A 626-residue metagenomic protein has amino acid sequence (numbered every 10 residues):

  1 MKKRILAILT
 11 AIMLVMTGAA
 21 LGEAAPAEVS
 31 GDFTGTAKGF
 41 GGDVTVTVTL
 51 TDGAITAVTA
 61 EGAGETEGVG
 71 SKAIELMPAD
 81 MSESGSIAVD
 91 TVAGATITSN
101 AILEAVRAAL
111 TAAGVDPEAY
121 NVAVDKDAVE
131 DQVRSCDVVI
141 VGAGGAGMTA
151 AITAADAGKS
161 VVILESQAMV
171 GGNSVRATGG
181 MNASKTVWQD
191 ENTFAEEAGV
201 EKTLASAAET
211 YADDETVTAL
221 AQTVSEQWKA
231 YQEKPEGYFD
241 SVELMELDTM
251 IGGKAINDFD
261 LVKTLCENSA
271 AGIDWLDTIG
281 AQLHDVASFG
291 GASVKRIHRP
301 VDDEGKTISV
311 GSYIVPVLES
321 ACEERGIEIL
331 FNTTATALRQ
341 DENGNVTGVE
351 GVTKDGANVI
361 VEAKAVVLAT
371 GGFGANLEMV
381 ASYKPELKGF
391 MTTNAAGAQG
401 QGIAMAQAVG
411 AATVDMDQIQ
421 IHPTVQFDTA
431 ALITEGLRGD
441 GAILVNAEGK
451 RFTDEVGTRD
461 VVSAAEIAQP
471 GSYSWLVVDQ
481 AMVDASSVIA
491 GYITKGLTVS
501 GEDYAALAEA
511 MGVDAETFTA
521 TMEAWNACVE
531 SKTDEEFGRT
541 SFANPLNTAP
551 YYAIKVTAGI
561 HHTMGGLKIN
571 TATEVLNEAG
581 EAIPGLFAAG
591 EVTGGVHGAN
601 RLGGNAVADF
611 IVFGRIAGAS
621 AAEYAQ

Functional and structural regions predicted by a protein language model:
P26-D125: Active-site- and interface-proximal helix/loop "cap" or "latch" segments in soluble metabolic and energy-transducing
E83, A93, P470-I554, S620 (+1 more regions): Helix-rich C-terminal "cap"/substrate-channel and partner-interaction subdomain that packs against the flavin-binding
A128-A146, V162: Beta1/beta-strand and adjacent pyrophosphate-binding region of the FAD-binding site in flavoprotein oxidoreductases
D156-R176: Glycine-rich FAD pyrophosphate-binding loop
A207-L220, Q399, I403-Q407, A411-A515: An anion/pyrophosphate-binding glycine-rich loop and adjacent beta-alpha core in soluble alpha-beta enzymes
D240-A357, N376-E378, V529-T548: Conserved redox-cofactor binding core of oxidoreductases
A337, T517-N600: A glycine-rich dinucleotide-binding beta-alpha-beta segment and adjacent secondary-structure elements that constitute
K354-A357, V361-Q426, F613-I616: Glycine-rich loop(s) and the adjacent beta-strand/alpha-helix scaffold that form part
